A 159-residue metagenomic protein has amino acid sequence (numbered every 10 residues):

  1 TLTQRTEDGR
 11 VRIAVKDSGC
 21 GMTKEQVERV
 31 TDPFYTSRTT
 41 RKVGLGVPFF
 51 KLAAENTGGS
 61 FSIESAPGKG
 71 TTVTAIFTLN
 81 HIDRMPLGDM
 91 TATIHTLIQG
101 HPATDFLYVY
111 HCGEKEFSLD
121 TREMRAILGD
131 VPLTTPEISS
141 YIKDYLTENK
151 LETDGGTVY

Functional and structural regions predicted by a protein language model:
T1-D8: Short beta-strand/loop element within the Bergerat-fold HATPase_c
D17: Acidic ATP/Mg2+-coordinating residue in the GHKL
C20-G21: Glycine-rich G1-box
K24-P33: Short conserved segment of the HATPase_c
Y35-K42: Glycine-rich ATP-lid/hinge loop adjacent to the conserved G-boxes
N56-Y159: Flexible, glycine-/charge-rich segments associated with ATP-binding catalytic modules
